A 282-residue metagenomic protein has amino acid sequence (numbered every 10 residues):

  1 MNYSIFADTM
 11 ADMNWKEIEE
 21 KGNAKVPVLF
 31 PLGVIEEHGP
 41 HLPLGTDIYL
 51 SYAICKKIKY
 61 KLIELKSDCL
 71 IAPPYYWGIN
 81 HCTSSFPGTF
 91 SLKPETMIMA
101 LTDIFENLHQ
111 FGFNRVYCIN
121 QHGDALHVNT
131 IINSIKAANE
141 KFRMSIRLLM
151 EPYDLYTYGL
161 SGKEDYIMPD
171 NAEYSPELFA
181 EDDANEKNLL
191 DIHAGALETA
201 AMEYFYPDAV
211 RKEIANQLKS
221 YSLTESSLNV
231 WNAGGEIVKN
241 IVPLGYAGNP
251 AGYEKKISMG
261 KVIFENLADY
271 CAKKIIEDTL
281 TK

Functional and structural regions predicted by a protein language model:
M1-E95, M99-R115, Q121-K282: Extended, histidine- and acidic-residue-enriched regions that form the cofactor-binding/catalytic faces
